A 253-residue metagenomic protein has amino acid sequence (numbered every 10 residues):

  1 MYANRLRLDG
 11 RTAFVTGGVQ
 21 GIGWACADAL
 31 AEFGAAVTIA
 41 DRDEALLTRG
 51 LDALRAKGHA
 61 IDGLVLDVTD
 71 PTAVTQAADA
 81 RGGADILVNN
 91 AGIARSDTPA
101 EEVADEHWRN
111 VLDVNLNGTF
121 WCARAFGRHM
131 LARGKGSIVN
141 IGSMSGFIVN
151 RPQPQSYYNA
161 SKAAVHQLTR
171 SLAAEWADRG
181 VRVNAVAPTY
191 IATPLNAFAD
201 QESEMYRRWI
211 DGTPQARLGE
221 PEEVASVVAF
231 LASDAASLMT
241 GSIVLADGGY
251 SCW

Functional and structural regions predicted by a protein language model:
M1-R5, A94-D97, A229, T240-W253: Short C-terminal tail/terminal secondary-structure segment of NAD(P)H-dependent dehydrogenase/reductase domains
T12, V19-Q20: Conserved glycine-rich cofactor-binding loop
T98-A100, A104-L112, I138, W209: Substrate-binding pocket helix/loop in short-chain dehydrogenase/reductase
A123, S161, T169: Active-site helix of classical SDR
R128, A174-D178, S237: Alpha-helical segment proximal to the catalytic Tyr-Lys
S143: Residue(s) in the substrate-gating loop at a strand-loop-helix junction that position the organic substrate next
T213-V224, A235: A conserved structural motif in NAD(P)-dependent oxidoreductases
